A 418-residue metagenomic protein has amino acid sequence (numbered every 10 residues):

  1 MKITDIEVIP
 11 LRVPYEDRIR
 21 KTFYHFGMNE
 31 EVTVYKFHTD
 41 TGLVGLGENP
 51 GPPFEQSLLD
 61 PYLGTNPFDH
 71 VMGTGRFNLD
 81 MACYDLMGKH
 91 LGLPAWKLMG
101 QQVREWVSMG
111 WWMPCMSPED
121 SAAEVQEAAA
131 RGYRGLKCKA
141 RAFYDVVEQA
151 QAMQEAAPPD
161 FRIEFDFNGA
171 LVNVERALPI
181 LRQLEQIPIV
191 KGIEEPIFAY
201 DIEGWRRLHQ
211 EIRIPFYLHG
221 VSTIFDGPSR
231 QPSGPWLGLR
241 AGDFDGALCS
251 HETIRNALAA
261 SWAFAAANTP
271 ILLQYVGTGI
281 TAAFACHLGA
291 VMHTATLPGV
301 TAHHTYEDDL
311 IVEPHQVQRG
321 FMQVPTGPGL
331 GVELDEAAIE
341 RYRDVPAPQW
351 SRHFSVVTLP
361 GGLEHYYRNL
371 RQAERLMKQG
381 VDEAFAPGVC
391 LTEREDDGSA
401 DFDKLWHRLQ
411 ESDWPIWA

Functional and structural regions predicted by a protein language model:
M1-T33: Short, Gly/Pro- and small/polar-rich lid/capping loops
I3, G42, L79, G92 (+4 more regions): Conserved, mostly hydrophobic/aromatic
D5, T22, V32, K36-P94 (+2 more regions): Metal- or metallocofactor-binding catalytic centers and their adjacent structured scaffolds across diverse enzyme
V8-Y15, V32, G277-A418: Flexible C-terminal active-site loop/helix
T41, H90-C115: N-terminal small/glycine-rich loop or linker at the start of catalytic domains across soluble metabolic enzymes
E105-D120, K139-A140, N168-V174, D226-G227: Active-site mouth loops of central-metabolism enzymes
E127-K139: Catalytic domains of carbohydrate-active enzymes, especially glycoside hydrolases
D145-A283: Catalytic core of soluble alpha/beta enzymes
